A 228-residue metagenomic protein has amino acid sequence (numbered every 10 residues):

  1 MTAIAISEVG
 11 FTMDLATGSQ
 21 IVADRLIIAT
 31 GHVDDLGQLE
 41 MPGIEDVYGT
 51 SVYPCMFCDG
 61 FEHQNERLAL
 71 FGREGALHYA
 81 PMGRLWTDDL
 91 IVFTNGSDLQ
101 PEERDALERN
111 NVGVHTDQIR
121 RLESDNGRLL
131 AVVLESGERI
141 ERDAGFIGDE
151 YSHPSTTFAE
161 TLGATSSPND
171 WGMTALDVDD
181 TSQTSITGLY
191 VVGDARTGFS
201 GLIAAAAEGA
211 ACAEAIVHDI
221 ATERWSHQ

Functional and structural regions predicted by a protein language model:
M1-D14, Q20-A23, T87-M173, A221-Q228: A Rossmann-like FAD-binding core segment of flavoenzymes
M1-N65, D177-D180: FAD-binding core/adjacent interface of flavoenzyme oxidoreductases
A23, A29-G31, L36, F71 (+3 more regions): Short, well-ordered coil/turn residues at beta-beta hairpins and beta-strand->alpha-helix junctions within
G37, A76-Y79, D98-E103: Short, charged/polar "capping" segments at the starts of alpha-helices and the immediately preceding loops
E40, E45-E62, Y151-G201: FAD-site-proximal beta/loop scaffold in flavoenzymes
N65-W86: Rossmann-like NAD(P)H-binding beta-loop-alpha module
R67-L68, L90, L189: Conserved hydrophobic helix-helix packing surfaces used for dimerization/oligomerization
Y79-P81, V192-Q228: A conserved FAD-binding loop/helix module that cradles the flavin
